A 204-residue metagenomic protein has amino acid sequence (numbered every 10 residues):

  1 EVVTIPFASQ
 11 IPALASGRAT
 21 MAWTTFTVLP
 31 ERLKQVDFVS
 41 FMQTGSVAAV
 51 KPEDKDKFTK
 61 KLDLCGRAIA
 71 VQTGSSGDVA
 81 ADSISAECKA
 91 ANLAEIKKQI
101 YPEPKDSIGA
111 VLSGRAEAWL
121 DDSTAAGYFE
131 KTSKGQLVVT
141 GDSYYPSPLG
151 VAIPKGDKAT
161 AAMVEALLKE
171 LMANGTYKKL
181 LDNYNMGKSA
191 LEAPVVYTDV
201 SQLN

Functional and structural regions predicted by a protein language model:
V2-D63: Acidic, polar ligand-binding/catalytic clefts
V2-P12, D56, K97-G109, Y145-S147: Short helix-initiation/N-cap motifs at beta->coil->alpha
S9, S16, L33-V36, Q43-G45 (+7 more regions): Extracytoplasmic
S9, T25-L33, A80-I84, L112-Y145: A ligand-binding cleft/hinge motif common to bilobed small-molecule-binding domains
F26-T27, T44-E103, A118, S123-G127: Bilobed "Venus flytrap"/periplasmic-binding protein-like clamshell domains and structurally analogous long
Q43-V50, K131-L168, G187-N204: Periplasmic-binding protein-like
L62, R67-A68, T73-S75, V151-S189: Extended ligand-binding regions for polar small-molecule ligands
S76-N92, K169-N204: Ligand-binding clefts/hinges and TM-proximal coupling segments of bilobed small-molecule sensing domains
